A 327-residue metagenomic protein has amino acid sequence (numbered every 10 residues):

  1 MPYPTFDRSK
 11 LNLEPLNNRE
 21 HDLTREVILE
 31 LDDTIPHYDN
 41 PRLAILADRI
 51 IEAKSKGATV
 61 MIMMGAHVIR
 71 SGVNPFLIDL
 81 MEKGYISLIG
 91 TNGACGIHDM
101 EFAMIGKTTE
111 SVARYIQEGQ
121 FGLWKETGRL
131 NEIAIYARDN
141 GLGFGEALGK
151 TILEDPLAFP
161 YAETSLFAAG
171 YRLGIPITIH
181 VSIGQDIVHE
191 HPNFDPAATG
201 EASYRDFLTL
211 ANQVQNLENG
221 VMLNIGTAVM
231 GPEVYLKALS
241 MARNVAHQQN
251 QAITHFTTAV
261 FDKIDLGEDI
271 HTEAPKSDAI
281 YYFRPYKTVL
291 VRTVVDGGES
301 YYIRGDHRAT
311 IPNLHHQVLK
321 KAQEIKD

Functional and structural regions predicted by a protein language model:
P2-L13, E20-I35, N40-D139, T293: Metabolite-binding pocket within alpha/beta catalytic cores that recognizes anionic/polar moieties
D39-A44, F159, V181, A197-V214: A general structural motif
I45-T59, G170-L173, N212-N219, K326: Glycine-rich phosphate/diphosphate-binding loops that line cofactor/substrate pockets in enzymes
M63-M64, L88-N92, T178-V181, L223-N224 (+2 more regions): General beta-strand structural signal in soluble alpha/beta enzymes
A94-D99, Q185-V188, G231, D265-G267: Short gly/pro/ser/thr-enriched loop/turn and capping motifs at secondary-structure boundaries
E110-G174, T178-I179: Ligand-binding beta-strand-loop-alpha-helix segment within the catalytic cores of soluble metabolic enzymes
T209-N212, N219-V221, A228-D327: C-terminal functional extensions of proteins
